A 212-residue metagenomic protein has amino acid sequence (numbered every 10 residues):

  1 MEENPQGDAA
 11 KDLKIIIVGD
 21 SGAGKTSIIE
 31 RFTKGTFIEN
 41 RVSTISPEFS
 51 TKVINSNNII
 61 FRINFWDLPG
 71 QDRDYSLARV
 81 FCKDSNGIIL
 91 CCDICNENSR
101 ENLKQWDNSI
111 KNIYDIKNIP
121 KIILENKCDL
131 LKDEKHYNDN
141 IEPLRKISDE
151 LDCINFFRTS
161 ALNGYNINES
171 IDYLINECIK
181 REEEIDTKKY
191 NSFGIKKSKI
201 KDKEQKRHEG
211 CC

Functional and structural regions predicted by a protein language model:
M1-G22, T26, T33-K34, N55-I60 (+1 more regions): Conserved P-loop small GTPase signature centered on TRAFAC-class small GTPases
K34-V42: Post-Walker A helix-loop "phosphate-sensing" segment adjacent to the P-loop in P-loop NTPases
I60-S76: Switch II (G3) loop of P-loop NTPases
F65-W66, I89-D93, I123-N126, R158: Conserved beta-strand segments of the P-loop GTPase G domain that flank and frequently precede/overlap
P69, C95, L162: Adenine-nucleotide cofactor-binding loop residues
R73, E97-Q105, D133-D139: Active-site-adjacent loop/helix micro-motif of nuclease/hydrolase catalytic cores
D74-N96, I113: Inter-motif core of Ras-like GTPase G domains
E97-I116, Y173: Amphipathic helical hotspot of TIR/SEFIR-family domains
